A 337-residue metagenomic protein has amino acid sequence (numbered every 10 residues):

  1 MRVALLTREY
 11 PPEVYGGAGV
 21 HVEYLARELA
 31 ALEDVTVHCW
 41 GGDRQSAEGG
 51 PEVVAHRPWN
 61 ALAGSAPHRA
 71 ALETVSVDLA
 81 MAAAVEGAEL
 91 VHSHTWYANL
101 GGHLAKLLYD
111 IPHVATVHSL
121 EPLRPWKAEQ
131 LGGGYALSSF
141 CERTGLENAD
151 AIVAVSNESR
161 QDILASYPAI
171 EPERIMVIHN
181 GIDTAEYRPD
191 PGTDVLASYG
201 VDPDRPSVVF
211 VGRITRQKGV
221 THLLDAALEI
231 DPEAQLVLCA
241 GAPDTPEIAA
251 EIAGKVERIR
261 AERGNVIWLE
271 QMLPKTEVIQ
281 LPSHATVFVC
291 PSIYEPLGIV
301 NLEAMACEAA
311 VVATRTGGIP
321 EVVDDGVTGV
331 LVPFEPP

Functional and structural regions predicted by a protein language model:
V20, P206-F210, T215-E229, A250: A conserved mid-protein helix/loop that constitutes part of the nucleotide-sugar donor-binding site
S93-A98, V117: Short His-centered aromatic/hydrophobic patch
I111-V114, P122-T144, Q161: Nucleotide-sugar donor phosphate/pyrophosphate-binding loop at the beta->alpha transition of glycosyltransferases
E158, G181: Carbohydrate-associated surface elements
A240, A249-M272, T276: Nucleotide-activated donor-binding/catalytic signature segment of Leloir-type glycosyltransferases, i.e., the conserved
Q280-A285: Short alpha-helical donor nucleotide-sugar binding micro-motif in glycosyltransferases
V287, A310-A313, V323, L331: Short hydrophobic beta-strand element within catalytic cores of glycosyltransferases and related nucleotide-activated
I293: Aromatic "clamp/platform" in nucleotide-sugar-dependent glycosyltransferases that forms part of the donor/acceptor
